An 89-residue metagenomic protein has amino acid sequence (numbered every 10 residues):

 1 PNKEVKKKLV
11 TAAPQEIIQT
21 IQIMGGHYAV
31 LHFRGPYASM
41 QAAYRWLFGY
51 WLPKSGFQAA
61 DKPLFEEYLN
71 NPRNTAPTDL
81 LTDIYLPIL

Functional and structural regions predicted by a protein language model:
P1-L89: A solvent-exposed interaction/effector surface
